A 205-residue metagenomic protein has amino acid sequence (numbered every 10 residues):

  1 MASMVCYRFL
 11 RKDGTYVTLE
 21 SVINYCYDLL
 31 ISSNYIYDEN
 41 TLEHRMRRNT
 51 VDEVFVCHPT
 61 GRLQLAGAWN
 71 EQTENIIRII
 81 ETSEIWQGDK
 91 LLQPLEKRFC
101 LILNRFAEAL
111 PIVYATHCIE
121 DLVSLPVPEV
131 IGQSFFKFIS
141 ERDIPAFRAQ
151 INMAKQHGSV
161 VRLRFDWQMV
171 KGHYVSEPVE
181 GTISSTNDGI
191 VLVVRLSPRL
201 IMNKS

Functional and structural regions predicted by a protein language model:
M1-V54, F99, L103-K204: Sensory/regulatory domains in signal-transduction proteins
E43-E96: Fungal intrinsically disordered, low-complexity polar regions
